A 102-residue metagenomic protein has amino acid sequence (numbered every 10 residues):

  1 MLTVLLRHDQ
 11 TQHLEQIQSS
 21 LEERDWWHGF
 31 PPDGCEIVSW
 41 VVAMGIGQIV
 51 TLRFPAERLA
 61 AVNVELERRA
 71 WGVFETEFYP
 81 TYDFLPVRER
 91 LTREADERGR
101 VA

Functional and structural regions predicted by a protein language model:
M1-P31, E36-G47, F54-A60, V64 (+1 more regions): Short S/T/G/P-rich N-terminal loop/turn motif that feeds into the first structured element of a domain
L66-R68: Short, solvent-exposed amphipathic alpha-helical segments in soluble enzyme and RNA/protein-processing domains
A70-D83: Conserved short beta-strand edge segments in small beta-sheet-based binding/regulatory domains
